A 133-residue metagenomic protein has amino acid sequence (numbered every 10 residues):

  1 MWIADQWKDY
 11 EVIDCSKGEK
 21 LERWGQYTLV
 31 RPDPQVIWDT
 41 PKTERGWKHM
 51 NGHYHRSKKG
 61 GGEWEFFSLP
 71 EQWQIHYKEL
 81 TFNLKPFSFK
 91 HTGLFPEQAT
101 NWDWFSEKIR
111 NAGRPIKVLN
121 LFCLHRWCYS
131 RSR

Functional and structural regions predicted by a protein language model:
D5-W24, L29-P96, D103: Non-catalytic substrate-recognition/targeting regions of SAM-dependent transferases
S106-R133: Conserved SAM/SAH cofactor-binding pocket of Class I
